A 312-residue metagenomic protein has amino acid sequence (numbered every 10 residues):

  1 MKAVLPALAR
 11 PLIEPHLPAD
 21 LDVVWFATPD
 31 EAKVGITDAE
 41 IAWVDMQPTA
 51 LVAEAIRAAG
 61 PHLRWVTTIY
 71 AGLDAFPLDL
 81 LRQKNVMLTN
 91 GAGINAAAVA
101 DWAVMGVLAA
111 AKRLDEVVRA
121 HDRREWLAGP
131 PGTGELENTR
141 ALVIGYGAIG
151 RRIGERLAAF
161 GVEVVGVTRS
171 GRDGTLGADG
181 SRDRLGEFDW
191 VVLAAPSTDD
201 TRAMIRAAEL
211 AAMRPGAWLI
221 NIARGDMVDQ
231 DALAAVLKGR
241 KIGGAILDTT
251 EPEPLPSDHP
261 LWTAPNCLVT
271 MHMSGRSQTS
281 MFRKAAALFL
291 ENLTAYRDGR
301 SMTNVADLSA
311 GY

Functional and structural regions predicted by a protein language model:
M1-M87, R206: An N-terminal-biased, well-structured beta-alpha scaffold segment characteristic of Rossmann-like dinucleotide-binding
W65, R82-I94, R214-W218, A235-E251 (+1 more regions): Rossmann-fold dehydrogenase core element
V86-R140, E155: Phosphate-binding beta-alpha-beta segment of Rossmann-like dinucleotide-binding domains, i.e., the NAD(P)
T89-W102, E116, E253-Y312: C-terminal helix-to-coil terminal segments
Y146-G147: Glycine-rich Rossmann-fold phosphate-binding loop(s) that bind the pyrophosphate of adenine dinucleotide cofactors
G150-R151: N-terminal Rossmann-fold NAD(P) dinucleotide-binding loop
A159-T175: NAD(P)-binding Rossmann-fold cofactor-contacting core
S170-P260: Rossmann-like adenosine-cofactor binding region
